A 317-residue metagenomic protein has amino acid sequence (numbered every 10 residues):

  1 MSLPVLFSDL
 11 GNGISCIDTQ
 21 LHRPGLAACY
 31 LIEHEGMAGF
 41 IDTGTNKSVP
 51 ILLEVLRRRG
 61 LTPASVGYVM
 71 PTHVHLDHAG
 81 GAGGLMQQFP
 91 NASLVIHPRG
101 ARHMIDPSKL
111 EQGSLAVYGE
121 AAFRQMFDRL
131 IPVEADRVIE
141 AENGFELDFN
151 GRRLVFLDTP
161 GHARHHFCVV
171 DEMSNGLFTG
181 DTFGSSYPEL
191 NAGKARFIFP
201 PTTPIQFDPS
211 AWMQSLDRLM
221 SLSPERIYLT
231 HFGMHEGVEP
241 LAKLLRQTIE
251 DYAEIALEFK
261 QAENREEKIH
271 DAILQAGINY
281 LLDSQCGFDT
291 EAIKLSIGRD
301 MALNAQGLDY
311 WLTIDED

Functional and structural regions predicted by a protein language model:
L3-R59, V169-D181: Conserved beta-strand hairpin/beta-sheet module of binuclear metal-dependent hydrolase folds, prominently
G39-I41, M70, L94, G176-F178 (+1 more regions): Residue-level marker for buried hydrophobic side chains located in beta-strands that build the well-ordered beta-sheet
K47, R153-D158, R164-Y228, F232-E236: Metallo-beta-lactamase
S65-D77: Metallo-beta-lactamase
A79-F89: Metal-dependent catalytic neighborhoods of phosphoester/phosphodiester hydrolases
M104-L157, M213-L216: Metallo-beta-lactamase
S210, S215-I273: Active-site/pore-lining binding-face segments in mid-to-C-terminal subdomains
E254-D317: C-terminal regulatory/interaction regions
